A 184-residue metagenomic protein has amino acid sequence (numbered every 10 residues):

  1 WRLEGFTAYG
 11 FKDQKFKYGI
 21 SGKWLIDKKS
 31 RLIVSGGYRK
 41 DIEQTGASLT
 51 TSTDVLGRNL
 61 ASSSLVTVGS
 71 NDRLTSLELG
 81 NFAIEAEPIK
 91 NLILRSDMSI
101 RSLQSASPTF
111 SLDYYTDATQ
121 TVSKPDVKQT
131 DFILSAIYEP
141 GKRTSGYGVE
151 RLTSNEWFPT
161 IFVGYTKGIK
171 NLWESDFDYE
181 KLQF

Functional and structural regions predicted by a protein language model:
W1, I20-W24, G36-Y38, F82-P88 (+2 more regions): Residues on the lipid-exposed face of transmembrane beta-strands in outer-membrane beta-barrel proteins
W1, V66-S105, V149-S154: Outer-membrane beta-barrel transmembrane strands
W1-F11, Y18-G22, G36, V66-S70 (+2 more regions): Transmembrane beta-strand segments that form the barrel wall of outer-membrane beta-barrel proteins
W1-L3, K28-V34, K90-S96, Q104 (+2 more regions): Repeated loop/turn-to-beta-strand initiation elements of outer-membrane beta-barrel proteins
T7-D13, W24-I26, Y38-Q44, M98-Q104 (+2 more regions): Transmembrane beta-strands of outer-membrane beta-barrel pores
Q14-Y18, L74-G80, D126-F132, D178-L182: Residues that define the transmembrane beta-barrel architecture of outer-membrane proteins
K17-I20, G46-T53, A106-D113, G146-R151 (+1 more regions): Outer-membrane beta-barrel translocator domains and adjoining extracellular loop/strand segments of Gram-negative
L25-A86, A106-K124: Outer-membrane beta-barrel translocator/channel fold
